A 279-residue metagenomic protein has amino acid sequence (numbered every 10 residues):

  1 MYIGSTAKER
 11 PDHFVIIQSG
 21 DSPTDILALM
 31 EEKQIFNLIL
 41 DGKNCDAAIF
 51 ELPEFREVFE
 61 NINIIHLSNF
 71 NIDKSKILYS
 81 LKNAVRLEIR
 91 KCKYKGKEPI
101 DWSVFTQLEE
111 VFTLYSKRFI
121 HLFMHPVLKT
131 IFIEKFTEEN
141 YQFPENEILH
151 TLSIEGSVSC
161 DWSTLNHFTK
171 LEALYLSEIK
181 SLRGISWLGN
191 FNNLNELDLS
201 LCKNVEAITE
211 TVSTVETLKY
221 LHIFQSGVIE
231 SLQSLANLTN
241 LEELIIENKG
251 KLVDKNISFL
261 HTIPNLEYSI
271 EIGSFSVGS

Functional and structural regions predicted by a protein language model:
M1-K8: Extended, compositionally biased accessory segments flanking or bridging domains
H13-D25, N37-E54, N61-K76, N83-N140 (+8 more regions): Concave beta-strand-loop units of leucine-rich repeat
